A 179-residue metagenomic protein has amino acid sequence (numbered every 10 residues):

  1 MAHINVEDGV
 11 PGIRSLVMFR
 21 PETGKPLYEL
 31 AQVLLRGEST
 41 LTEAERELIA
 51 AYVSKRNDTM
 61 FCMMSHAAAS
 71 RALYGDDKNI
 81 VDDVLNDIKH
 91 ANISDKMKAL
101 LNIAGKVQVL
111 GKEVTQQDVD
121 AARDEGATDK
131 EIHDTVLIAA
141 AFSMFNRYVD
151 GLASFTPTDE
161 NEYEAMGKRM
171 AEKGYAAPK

Functional and structural regions predicted by a protein language model:
M1-K179: Hydrophobic alpha-helical segments
